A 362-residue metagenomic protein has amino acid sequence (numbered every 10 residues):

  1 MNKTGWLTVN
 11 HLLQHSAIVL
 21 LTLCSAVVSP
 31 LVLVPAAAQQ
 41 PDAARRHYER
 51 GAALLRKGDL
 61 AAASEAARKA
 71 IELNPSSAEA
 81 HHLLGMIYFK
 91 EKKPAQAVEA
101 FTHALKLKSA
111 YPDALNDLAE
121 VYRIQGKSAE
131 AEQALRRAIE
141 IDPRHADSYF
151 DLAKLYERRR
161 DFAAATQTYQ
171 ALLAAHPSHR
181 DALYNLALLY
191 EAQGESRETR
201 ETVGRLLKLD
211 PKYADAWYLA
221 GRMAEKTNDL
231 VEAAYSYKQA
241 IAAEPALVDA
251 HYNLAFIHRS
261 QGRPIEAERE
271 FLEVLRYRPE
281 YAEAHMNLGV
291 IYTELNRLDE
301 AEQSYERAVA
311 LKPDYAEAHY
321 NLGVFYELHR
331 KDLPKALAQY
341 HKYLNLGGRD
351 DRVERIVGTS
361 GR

Functional and structural regions predicted by a protein language model:
L31-R68, E72-N74, E79, L83 (+1 more regions): N-terminal leader/linker segments that initiate helical-solenoid repeat arrays
A44, A78-E79, P112-D113, A146-D147 (+6 more regions): Helix-start (N-cap) detector for alpha-helical repeat units in TPR-like alpha-solenoids, especially tetratricopeptide
R45, E294, F325-R362: Terminal, low-structured helical/coil segments at or just beyond the last alpha-helical repeat
E49, L83, D117, D151 (+6 more regions): Canonical tetratricopeptide repeat
A52, M86, E120, K154 (+6 more regions): Residue-level recognition of tetratricopeptide repeat
L55, H82, F89, K106 (+13 more regions): Position-specific recognition of the canonical hydrophobic site in helix A of tetratricopeptide repeat
R56-K69, K90-H103, I124-R137, R158-A171 (+7 more regions): Structural signature of tandem alpha-helical TPR/SEL1-like repeats, specifically the intra-repeat loop/turn
L73, L107, I141, A175-H176 (+5 more regions): Structural marker of alpha-solenoid helical repeat scaffolds
